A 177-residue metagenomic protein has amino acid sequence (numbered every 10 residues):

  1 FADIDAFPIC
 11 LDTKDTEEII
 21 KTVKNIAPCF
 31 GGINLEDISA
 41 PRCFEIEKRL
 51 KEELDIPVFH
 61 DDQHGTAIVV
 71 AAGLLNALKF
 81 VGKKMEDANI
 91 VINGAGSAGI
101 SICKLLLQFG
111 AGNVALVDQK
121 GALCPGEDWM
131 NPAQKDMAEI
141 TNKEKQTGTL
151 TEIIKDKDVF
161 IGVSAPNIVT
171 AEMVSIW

Functional and structural regions predicted by a protein language model:
F1-A2, H64, I68-K157, I161: Glycine-rich phosphate/diphosphate-binding loop of Rossmann-like nucleotide-binding domains
F1-N89: Glycine/serine-rich phosphate-binding loop and adjoining beta1-alpha1 elements at the start of nucleotide-handling
E36, G162-V163: Short, well-ordered coil/turn residues at beta-beta hairpins and beta-strand->alpha-helix junctions within
A40, G121-A122, N167: Residue-level marker for beta-strand->alpha-helix junctions and adjacent short loops that shape enzyme
F44-E45, I102, G126, T170-E172: Short glycine-/acidic-enriched loop or helix-start segments at secondary-structure transitions that form or flank
I46-E53, I154-D156, A165-W177: Rossmann-fold NAD(P) dinucleotide-binding segment
